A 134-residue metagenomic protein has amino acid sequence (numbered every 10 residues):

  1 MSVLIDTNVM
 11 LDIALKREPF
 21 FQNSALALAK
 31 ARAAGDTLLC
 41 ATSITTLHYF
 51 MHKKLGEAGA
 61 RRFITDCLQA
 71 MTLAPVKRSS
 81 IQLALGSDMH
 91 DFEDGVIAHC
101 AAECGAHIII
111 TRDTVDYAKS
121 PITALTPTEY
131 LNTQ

Functional and structural regions predicted by a protein language model:
M1-L39, K54-R62, K119, E129-Q134: Short, well-structured N-terminal submotif of metal-dependent ribonuclease cores
S2, L26, A70, H99-Q134: Acidic, PIN/NYN-like endoribonuclease modules and their adjacent C-terminal/linker elements
D6, D94, D113: Acidic active-site catalytic centers that drive phospho-/nucleotidyl reactions and related ester hydrolyses
N8, T42, R78-S79, I110-R112: Short beta-strands and strand-loop turn motifs
M10, I44-T45, E103: Alpha-helix N-cap/helix-start and coil->helix boundary motif
L11, H90, V115: Flexible, active-site-adjacent loop/turn segments at secondary-structure boundaries
K16-R17, F50, S87, S120-T123: Residue-level signal for well-ordered alpha-helical positions
N23-D91, G95, H99: PIN-domain endoribonuclease scaffold, especially VapC-family toxins
